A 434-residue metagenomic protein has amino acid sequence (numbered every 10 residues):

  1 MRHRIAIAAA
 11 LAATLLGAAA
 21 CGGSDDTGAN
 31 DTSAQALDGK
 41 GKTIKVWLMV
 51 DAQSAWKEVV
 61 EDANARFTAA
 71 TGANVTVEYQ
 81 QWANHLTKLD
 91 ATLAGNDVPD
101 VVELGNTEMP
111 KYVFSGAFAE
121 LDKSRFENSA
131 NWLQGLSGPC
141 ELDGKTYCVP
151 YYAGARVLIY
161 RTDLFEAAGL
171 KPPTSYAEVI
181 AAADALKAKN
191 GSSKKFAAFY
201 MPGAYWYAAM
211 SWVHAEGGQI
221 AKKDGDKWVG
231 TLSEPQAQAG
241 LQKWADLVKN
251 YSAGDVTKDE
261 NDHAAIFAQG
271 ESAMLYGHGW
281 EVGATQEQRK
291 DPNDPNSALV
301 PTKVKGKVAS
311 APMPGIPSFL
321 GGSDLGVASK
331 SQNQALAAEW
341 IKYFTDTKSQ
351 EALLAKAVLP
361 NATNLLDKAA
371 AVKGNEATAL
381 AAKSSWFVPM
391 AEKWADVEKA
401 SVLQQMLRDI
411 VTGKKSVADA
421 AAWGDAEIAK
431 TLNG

Functional and structural regions predicted by a protein language model:
R2-A12, A18-K111, K123-N128, V256 (+5 more regions): Conserved N-terminal structural module of periplasmic/extracytoplasmic solute-binding proteins
D38, N106-A155, I180, A215 (+2 more regions): Hinge/lid segment of periplasmic solute-binding proteins
D38-K40, K123-Q134, G191-S192, A197-F199 (+5 more regions): Short, solvent-exposed loop/beta-turn-alpha elements that line the ligand-binding surface or hinge of extracytoplasmic
M49, M109, Q242-Q332: Extracytoplasmic/periplasmic substrate-binding proteins
P99-D100, N128-L164, A197, V308-P317 (+1 more regions): A structural signal for short loop-to-beta-strand junctions that line the ligand-binding cleft of periplasmic/secreted
Y147-P150, R156, I180-V229, A265 (+1 more regions): Extracytoplasmic/periplasmic solute-binding protein
A183, K227-V256: Glycine-centered hinge/linker elements that transmit conformational signals in sensory and ligand-binding systems
K356-P360, A377-E427: C-terminal capping/gating helix-and-loop segments adjacent to ligand/active sites or protein-protein/ligand interfaces
